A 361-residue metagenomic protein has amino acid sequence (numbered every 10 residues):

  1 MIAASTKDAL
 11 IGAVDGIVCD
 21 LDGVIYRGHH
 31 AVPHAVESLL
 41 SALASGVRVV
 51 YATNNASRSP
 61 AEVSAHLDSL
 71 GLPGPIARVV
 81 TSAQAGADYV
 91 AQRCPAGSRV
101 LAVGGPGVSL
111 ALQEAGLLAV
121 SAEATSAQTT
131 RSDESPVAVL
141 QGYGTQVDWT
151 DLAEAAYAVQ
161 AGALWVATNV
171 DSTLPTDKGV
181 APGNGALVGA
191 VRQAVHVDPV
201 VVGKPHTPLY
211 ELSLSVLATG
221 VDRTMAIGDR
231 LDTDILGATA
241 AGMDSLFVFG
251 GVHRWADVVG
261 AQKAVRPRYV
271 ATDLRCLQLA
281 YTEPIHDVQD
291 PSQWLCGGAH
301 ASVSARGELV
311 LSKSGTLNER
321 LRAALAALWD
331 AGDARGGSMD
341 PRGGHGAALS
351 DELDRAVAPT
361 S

Functional and structural regions predicted by a protein language model:
I2-C19, R27-H29, L40, A44 (+3 more regions): Asp-based, Mg2+/Mn2+-dependent phosphohydrolase catalytic module
R48: Conserved phosphate-binding loops in N-terminal lobes of ATP-dependent enzymes of the actin/Hsp70/sugar-kinase
A52: Glycine-rich loop-to-alpha-helix module at the N-terminal edge of alpha/beta enzyme cores
N55: Conserved phosphate/oxyanion-binding catalytic-loop motifs
